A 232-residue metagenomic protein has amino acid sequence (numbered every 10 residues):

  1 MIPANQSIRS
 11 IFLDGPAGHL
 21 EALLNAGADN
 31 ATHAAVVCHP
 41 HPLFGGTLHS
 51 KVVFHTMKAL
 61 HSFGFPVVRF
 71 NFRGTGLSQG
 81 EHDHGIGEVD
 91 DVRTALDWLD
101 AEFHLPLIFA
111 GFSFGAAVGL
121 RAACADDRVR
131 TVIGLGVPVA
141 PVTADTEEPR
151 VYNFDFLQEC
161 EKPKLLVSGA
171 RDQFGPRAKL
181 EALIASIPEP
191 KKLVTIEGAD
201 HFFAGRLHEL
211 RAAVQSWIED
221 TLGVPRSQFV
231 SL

Functional and structural regions predicted by a protein language model:
M1-N30: N-terminal cap/lid segment of alpha/beta-hydrolase-fold proteins
A28-R69: Short, surface-exposed "cap/lid" segments of acyl-processing enzymes
V52, H82-E102, R121: Alpha/beta-hydrolase active-site loop
G111-G119: Gly/Ala-rich beta-loop-alpha elbow adjacent to hydrolase catalytic centers
P141, A170-G175, H201-F202: Acidic catalytic loop of the alpha/beta-hydrolase fold
E159-E161, L166-S168, D172: Short beta-strand/loop motif that positions the catalytic acidic residue of the alpha/beta-hydrolase fold
S186-F202: Catalytic histidine neighborhood in serine/cysteine hydrolases with alpha/beta-hydrolase-type architecture
A199-R211: Catalytic histidine-centered segment of alpha/beta-hydrolase-like enzymes
